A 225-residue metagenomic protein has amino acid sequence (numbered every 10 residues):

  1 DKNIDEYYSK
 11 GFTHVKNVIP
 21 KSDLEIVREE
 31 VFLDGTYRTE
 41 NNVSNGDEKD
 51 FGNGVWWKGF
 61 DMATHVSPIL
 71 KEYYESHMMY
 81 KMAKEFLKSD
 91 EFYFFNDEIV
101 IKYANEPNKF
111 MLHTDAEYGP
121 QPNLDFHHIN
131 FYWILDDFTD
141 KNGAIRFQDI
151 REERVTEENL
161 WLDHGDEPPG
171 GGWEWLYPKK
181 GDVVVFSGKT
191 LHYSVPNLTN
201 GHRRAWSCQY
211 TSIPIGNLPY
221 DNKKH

Functional and structural regions predicted by a protein language model:
D1-K10, K16-L112, E117-Y118: Non-heme Fe(II)-dependent double-stranded beta-helix
Y37, N41-G46, V183, T190-L191 (+1 more regions): Non-heme Fe(II)/2-oxoglutarate
D90-D97, N108-F110, H127-W133, G143 (+1 more regions): Generic beta-strand structural signal
E98, T114-A116, W133-D137, D149: Short, structured patches in soluble enzyme cores that scaffold and shape functional sites
M111-D115, L160-P169, H202, D221-H225: Short, surface-exposed loop/helix-turn segments at secondary-structure junctions that function as lids/hinges flanking
A116-Q121, G171-W173: Short, P/G- and charge-enriched loop/turn segments at secondary-structure junctions
P120-D140, Y177, V185, Q209-I213: Short, conserved beta-strand element in jelly-roll/cupin
F138-V195, I215-N217: Double-stranded beta-helix
